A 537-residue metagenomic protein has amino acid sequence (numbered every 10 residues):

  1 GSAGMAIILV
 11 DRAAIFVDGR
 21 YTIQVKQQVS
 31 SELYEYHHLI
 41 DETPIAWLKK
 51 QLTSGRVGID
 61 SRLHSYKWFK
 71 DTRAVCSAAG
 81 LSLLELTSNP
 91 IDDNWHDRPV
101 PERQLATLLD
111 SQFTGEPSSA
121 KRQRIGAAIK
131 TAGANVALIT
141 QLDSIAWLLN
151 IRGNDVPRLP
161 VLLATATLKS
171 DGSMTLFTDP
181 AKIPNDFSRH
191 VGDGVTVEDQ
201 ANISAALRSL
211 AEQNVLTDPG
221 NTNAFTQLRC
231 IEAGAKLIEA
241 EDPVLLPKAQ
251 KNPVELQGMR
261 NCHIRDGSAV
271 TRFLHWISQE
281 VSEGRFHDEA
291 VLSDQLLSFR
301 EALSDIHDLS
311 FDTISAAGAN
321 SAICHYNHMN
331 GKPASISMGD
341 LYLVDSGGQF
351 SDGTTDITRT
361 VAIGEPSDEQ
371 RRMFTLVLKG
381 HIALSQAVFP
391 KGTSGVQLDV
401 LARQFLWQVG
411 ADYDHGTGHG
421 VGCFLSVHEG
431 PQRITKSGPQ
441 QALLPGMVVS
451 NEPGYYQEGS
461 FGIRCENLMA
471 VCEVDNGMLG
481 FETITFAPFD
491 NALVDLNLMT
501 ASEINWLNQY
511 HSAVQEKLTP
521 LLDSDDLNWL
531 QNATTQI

Functional and structural regions predicted by a protein language model:
G1-I537: Active-site neighborhoods and metal-handling regions in enzymes and metal-associated proteins
